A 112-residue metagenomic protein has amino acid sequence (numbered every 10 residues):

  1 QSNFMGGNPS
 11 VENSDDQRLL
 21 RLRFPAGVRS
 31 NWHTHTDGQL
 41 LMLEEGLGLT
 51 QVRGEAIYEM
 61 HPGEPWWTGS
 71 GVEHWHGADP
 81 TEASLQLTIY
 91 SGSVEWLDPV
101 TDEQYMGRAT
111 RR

Functional and structural regions predicted by a protein language model:
Q1-R18, N31, E95-R112: A short, N-terminal "cap"/entry segment at the start of jelly-roll beta-barrel domains of the cupin/DSBH fold
R18-H35, S70: Conserved short histidine dyad/triad with adjacent acidic residue
R23-P25, T34-T50, I89-G92: Short, conserved beta-strand element in jelly-roll/cupin
V28, T50, S84: Ligand-binding pocket scaffold of soluble enzyme catalytic domains
W32, T50-Q51, T68, E73-P80: Short beta-strand His + acidic residue motifs that chelate non-heme Fe in jelly-roll/DSBH and cupin folds
G54-G71: Short acidic-glycine-tyrosine-enriched beta hairpin
W67, E82-P99: A short hydrophobic beta-strand segment most commonly corresponding to one strand of the jelly-roll/cupin
